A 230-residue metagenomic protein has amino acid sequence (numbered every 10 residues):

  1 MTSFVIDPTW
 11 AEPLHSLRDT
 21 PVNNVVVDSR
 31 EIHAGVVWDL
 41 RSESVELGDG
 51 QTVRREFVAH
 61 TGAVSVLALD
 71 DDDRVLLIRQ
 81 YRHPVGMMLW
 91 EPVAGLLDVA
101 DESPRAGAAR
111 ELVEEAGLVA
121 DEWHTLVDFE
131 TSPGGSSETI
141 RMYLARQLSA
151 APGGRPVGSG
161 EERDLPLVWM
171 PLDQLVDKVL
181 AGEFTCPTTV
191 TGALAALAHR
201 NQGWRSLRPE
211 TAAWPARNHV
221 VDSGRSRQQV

Functional and structural regions predicted by a protein language model:
T2-P21, T125, P133-S136, G160-V230: Nudix hydrolase/Nudix homology domain
F4-W10, S65-R110, P152, S159-E161 (+3 more regions): Conserved Nudix-box catalytic region and its N-terminal flanking loop in Nudix hydrolases and closely related
E12-V36: A short, N-terminal "cap"/entry segment at the start of jelly-roll beta-barrel domains of the cupin/DSBH fold
V25, V119-L126: A short coil-to-beta-strand element that immediately follows conserved catalytic motifs
D28-I32, V127-S132: Short, solvent-exposed loop/turn elements at beta->coil junctions and helix N-caps that rim active or binding pockets
D28-L67, D71-D72: Acidic, metal-coordinating catalytic segment for phosphate/diphosphate chemistry, firing primarily on the Nudix
L40-S44, L67, L77, M142-L144 (+1 more regions): Conserved hydrophobic/aromatic beta-strand scaffold that supports enzyme active sites
S44-D49, S132-P152: Active-site-adjacent beta-strand/loop module that shapes the phosphate/pyrophosphate-binding cleft
